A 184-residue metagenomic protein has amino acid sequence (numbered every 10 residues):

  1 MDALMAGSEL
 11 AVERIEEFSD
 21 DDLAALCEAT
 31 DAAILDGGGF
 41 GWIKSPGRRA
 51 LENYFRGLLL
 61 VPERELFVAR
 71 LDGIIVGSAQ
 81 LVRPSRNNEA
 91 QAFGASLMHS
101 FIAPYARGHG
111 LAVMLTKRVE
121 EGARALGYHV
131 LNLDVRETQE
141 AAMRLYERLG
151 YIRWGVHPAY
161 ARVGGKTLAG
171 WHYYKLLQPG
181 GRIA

Functional and structural regions predicted by a protein language model:
A3-E9, A95, H129-N132, R136-M143 (+2 more regions): C-terminal "cap" of GNAT-fold acetyltransferases
E17-Y105, T116-R118, G122, L176-P179: Acetyl-CoA-dependent GNAT
G37, E63, G155-A161: Glycine-centered small-residue hotspots that permit tight backbone geometry or close packing
A103-Y105, H109, E137-T138: Active-site acidic-Proline motif in GNAT/NAT acetyltransferases
G110, G127, G150: Short glycine-rich hinge loops at helix-strand junctions in the catalytic core of two-component histidine kinases
T116, A123-D134: Conserved GNAT acetyl-CoA-binding A-motif
